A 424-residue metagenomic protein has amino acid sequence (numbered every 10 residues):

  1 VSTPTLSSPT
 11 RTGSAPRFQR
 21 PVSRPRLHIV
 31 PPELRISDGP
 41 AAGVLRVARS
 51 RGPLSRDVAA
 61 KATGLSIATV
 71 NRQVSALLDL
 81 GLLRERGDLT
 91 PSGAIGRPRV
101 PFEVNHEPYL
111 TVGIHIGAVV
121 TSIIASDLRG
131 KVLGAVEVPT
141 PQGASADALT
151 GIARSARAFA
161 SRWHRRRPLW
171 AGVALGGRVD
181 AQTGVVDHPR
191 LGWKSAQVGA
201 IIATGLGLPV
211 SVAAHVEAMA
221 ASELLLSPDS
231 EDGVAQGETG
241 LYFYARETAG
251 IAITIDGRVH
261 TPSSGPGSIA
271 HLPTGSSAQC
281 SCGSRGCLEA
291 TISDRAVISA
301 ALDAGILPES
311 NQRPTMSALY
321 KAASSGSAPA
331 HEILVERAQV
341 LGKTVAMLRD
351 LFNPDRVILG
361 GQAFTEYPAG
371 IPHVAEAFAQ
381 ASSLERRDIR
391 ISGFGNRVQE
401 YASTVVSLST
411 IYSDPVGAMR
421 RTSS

Functional and structural regions predicted by a protein language model:
V1-L89, G93-A153, R157-A158, P228-A235 (+2 more regions): ATP-binding/phosphotransfer module of carbohydrate and carboxylate kinases, centering on a glycine-rich
D88, E137, L191, S264-G265: Short clusters of small/polar residues that mark proteolytic maturation junctions
P101, T111-H115, P168-G172, G240-Y244 (+1 more regions): Short glycine-aspartate micro-motif
D127, A181, T254: Short, acidic, Ser/Thr-enriched surface-loop or helix-capping motifs
V132-T239, A369-A379: Glycine-rich phosphate-binding loop and adjoining helix at the ATP-binding site of ATP-dependent phosphoryl-transfer
L175, A245-E247, D294, G361-Q362: Short secondary-structure boundary segments
Q236-T291: Glycine-rich phosphate-binding loop of actin/hexokinase-like ATP-binding domains
